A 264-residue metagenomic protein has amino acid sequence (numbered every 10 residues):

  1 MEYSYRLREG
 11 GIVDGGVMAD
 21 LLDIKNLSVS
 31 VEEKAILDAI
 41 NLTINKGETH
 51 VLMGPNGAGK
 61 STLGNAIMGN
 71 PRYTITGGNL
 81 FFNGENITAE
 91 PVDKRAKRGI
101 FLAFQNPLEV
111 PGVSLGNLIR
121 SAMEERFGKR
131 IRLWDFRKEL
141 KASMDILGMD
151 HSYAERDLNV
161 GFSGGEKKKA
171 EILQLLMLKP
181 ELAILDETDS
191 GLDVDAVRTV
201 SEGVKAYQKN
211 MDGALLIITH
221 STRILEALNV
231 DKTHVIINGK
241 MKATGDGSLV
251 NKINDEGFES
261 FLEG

Functional and structural regions predicted by a protein language model:
L22-I24, I36-A39: Conserved structural motif at the start of ABC-family nucleotide-binding domains
K34-A35, K94: Short coil-to-beta microelement around the adenine-binding A-loop and adjacent beta1/P-loop entry of ABC ATPase
I44-K46: Conserved hydrophobic segment flanking the Walker A/P-loop of ABC-type ATPase nucleotide-binding domains
M53-P55: The feature captures the beta-strand-to-loop junction immediately N-terminal to the Walker
N79-R95, N159: ABC ATPase NBD Q-loop/coupling interface
L108-E181: ABC-family P-loop ATPase nucleotide-binding domains
E187-T188, D195: Walker B catalytic motif
K232, I236, K240-E263: Conserved beta-strand-loop-alpha-helix hinge in the C-terminal portion of ABC ATPase nucleotide-binding domains
